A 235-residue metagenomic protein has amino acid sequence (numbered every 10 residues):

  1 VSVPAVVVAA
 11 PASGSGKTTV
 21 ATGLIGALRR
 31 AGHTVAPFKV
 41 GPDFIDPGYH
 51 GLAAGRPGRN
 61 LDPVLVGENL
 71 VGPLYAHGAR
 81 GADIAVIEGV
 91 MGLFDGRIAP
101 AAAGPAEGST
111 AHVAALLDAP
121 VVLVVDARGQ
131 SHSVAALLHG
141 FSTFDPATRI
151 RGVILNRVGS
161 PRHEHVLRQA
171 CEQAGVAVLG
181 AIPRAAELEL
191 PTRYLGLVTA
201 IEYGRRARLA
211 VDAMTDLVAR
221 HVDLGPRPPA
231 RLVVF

Functional and structural regions predicted by a protein language model:
S2-S15, T19, I25-L117, V121 (+2 more regions): ATP-dependent carboxylate-amine ligase catalytic core
S131-F235: Internal gly/pro-rich beta-alpha loop/helix module that stabilizes soluble enzyme cofactors or their anionic handles
